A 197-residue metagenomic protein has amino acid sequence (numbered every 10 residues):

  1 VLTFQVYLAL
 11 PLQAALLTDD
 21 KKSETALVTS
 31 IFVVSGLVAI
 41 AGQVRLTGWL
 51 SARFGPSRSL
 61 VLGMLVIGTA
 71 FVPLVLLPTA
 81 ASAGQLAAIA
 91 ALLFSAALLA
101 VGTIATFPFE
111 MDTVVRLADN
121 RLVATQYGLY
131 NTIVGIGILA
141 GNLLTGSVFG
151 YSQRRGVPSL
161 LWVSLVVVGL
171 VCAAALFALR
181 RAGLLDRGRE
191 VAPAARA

Functional and structural regions predicted by a protein language model:
L17-G36, A90-A91: Loop-to-transmembrane helix entry
A41-P56, F149: Helix-to-loop junctions at the C-terminal end of transmembrane segments in multipass secondary transporters
L65-Q85: C-terminal ends and interior cores of transmembrane alpha-helices in multi-pass membrane transporters/permeases
A87-A105: Hydrophobic core of transmembrane alpha-helices in multi-pass small-molecule transporters, especially MFS/SLC-type
A105-A118: Intracellular juxtamembrane helix-capping segments at the cytosolic ends of symmetry-related transmembrane helices
L122-Y151: A late C-terminal transmembrane helix in Major Facilitator Superfamily
S147-G169: A membrane-interface helix-boundary motif in multi-pass transporters
S164-A197: Multi-pass alpha-helical transporter architecture, strongest for 12-TM Major Facilitator/SLC carriers used
